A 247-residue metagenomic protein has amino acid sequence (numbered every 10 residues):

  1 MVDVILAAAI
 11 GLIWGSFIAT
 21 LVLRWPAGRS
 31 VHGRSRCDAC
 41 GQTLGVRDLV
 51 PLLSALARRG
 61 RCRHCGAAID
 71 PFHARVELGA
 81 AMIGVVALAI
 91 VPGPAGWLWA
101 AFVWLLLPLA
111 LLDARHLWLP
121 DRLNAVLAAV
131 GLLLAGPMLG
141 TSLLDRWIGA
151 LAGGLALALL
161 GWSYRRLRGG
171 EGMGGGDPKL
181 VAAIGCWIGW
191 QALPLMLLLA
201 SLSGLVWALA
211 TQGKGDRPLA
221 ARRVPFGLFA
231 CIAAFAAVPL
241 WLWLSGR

Functional and structural regions predicted by a protein language model:
M1-P26, D121: Long, highly hydrophobic alpha-helical transmembrane signal-anchor segments
A7, W97, A101-W207, G246-R247: Functional transmembrane core segments of multi-pass inner-membrane proteins
W14-A19, A80, G84, L134 (+4 more regions): Alpha-helical transmembrane segments of multipass membrane proteins
I18-R75, F226: Membrane-proximal soluble regions of multi-pass membrane proteins
F72-A80, G96-A100, G213-F226: Hydrophobic alpha-helical transmembrane segments and immediately flanking/interface helices in integral membrane
V86-L98: Transmembrane helix-loop-helix
G174-G176, L209-A236: Interfacial loop-to-transmembrane junctions
P239-R247: Juxtamembrane boundary at the C-terminal end of a transmembrane helix
